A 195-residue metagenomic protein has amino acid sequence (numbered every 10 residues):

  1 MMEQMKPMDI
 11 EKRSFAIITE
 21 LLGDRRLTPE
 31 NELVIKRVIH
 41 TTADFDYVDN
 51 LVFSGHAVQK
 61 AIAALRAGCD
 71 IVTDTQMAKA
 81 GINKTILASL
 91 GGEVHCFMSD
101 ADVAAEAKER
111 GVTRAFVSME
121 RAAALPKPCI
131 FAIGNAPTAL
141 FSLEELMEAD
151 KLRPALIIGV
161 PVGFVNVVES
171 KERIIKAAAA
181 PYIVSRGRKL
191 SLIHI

Functional and structural regions predicted by a protein language model:
M2-G68: N-terminal nucleotide/polyanion-binding subdomain common to many enzyme families
I71-T73, I157: Short hydrophobic beta-strand that contains or immediately precedes a catalytic carboxylate
T75-L146, G163: Conserved mixed alpha/beta catalytic, RNA-binding, or beta-rich assembly cores of soluble enzyme, regulatory
T85, E109-R110, E169-K176: Active-site-proximal loop->helix
L90, A177-A178: Short, structured coil segments at secondary-structure junctions
L156-F164: ADP-ribose/adenylate-binding Rossmann-like module
E169-R173, A180-S191: C-terminal binding/interaction regions
I193-I195: Conserved small/polar residues in nucleotide/adenosyl-binding loops
